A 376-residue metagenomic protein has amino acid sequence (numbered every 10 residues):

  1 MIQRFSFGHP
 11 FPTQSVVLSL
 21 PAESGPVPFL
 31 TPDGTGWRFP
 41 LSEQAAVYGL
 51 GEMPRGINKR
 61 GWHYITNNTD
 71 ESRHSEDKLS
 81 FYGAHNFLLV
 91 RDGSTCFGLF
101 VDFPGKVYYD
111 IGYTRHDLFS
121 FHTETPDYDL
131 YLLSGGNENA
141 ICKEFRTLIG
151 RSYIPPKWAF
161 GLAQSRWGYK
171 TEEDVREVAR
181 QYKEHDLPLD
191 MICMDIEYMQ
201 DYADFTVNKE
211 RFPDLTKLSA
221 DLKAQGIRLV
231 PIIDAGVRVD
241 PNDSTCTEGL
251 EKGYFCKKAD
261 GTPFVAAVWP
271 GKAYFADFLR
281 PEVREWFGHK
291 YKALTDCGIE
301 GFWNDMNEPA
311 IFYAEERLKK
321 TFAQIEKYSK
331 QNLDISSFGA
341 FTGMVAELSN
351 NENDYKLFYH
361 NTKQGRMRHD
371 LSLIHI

Functional and structural regions predicted by a protein language model:
I2-Q14, L18-L373: Catalytic-domain carbohydrate-binding cleft regions of carbohydrate-active enzymes
